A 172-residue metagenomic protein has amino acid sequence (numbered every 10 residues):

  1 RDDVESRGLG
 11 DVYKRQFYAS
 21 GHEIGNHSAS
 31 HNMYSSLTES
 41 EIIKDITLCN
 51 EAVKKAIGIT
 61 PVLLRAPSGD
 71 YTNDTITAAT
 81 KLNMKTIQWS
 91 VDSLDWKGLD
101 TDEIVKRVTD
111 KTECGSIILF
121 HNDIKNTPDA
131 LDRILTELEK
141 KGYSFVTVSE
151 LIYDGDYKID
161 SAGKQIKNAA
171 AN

Functional and structural regions predicted by a protein language model:
D2-L9, Y13: Single conserved hydrophobic/aromatic residue that forms the stacking wall/gate of nucleotide- or nucleobase-binding
D11-G21, I134-E137: Catalytic-core regions built around general acid/base machinery
G25, A29-N168: Catalytic domains of cell-wall/extracellular-matrix polysaccharide-remodeling enzymes, centered on de-N-acetylation
A170-N172: Short, solvent-exposed mixed-charge patches
